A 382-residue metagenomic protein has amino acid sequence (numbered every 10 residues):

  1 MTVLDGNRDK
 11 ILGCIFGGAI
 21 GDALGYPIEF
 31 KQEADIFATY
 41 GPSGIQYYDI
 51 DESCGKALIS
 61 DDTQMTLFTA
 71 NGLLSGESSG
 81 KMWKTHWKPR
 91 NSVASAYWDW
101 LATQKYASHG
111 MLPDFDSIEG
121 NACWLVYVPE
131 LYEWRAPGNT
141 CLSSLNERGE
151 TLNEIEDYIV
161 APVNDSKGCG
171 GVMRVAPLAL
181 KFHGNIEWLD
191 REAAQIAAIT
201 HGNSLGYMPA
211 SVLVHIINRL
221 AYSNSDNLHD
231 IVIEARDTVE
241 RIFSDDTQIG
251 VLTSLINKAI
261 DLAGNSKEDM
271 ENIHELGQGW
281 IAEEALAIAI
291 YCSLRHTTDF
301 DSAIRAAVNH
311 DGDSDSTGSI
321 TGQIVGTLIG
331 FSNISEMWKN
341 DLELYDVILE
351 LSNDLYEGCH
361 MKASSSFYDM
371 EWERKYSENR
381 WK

Functional and structural regions predicted by a protein language model:
M1-K382: Structured, active/binding-site neighborhoods that engage oxygen-rich ligands
